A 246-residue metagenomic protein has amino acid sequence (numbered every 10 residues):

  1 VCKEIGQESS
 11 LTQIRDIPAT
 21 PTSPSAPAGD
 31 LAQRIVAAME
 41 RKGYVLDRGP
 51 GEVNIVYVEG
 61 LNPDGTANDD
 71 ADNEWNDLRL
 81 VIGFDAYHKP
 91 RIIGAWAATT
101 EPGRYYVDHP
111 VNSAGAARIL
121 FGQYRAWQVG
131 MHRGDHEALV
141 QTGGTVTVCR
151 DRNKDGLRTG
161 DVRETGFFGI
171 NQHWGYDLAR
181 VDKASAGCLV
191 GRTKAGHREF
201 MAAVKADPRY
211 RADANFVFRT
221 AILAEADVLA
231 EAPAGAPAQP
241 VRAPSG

Functional and structural regions predicted by a protein language model:
I5-D182, G196-F218, L223-E231: Cell wall/extracellular polymer interaction/catalysis modules
R192-T193: Cell-envelope and extracellular/periplasmic
A238-G246: Long, low-complexity, intrinsically disordered segments
